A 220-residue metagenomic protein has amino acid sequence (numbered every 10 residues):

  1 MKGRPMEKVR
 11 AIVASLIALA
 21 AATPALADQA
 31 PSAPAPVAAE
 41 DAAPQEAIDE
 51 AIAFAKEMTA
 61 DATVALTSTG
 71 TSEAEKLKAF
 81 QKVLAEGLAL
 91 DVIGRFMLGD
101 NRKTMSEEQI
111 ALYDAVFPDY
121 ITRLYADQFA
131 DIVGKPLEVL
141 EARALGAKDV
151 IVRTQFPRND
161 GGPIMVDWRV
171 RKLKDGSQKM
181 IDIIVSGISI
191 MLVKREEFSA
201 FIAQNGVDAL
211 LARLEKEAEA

Functional and structural regions predicted by a protein language model:
R4-V13: Bacterial N-terminal signal peptides that target proteins for export
A14-A21: Bacterial N-terminal signal peptides
T23-A27: Sec/Tat signal peptide C-region and signal peptidase I cleavage site
P36, E40-Y125: Early exported N-terminus immediately downstream of N-terminal targeting peptides
R102, D119-Y120, A144-L145, R158-N159 (+1 more regions): Solvent-exposed loop/turn segments at secondary-structure junctions within structured extracellular/periplasmic domains
R123-I164, E217-A220: Surface-exposed, charged secondary-structure patches
P163-L192: Short beta-strand edge/turn micro-motifs at domain boundaries
D182-A220: Low-complexity, intrinsically disordered terminal/linker segments enriched in charged and Gly/Pro repeats
